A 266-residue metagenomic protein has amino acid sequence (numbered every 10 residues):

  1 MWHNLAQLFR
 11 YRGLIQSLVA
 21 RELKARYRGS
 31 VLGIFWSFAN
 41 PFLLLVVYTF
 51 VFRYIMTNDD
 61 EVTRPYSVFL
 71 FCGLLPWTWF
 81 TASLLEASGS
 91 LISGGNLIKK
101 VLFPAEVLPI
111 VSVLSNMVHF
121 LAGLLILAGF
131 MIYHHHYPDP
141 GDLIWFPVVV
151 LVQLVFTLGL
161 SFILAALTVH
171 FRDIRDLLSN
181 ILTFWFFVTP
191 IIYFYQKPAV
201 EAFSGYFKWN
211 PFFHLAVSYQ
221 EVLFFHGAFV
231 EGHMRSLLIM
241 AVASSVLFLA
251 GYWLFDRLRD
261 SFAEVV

Functional and structural regions predicted by a protein language model:
M1-V266: Hydrophobic transmembrane alpha-helices and immediately adjacent juxtamembrane helices of multi-pass inner-membrane
